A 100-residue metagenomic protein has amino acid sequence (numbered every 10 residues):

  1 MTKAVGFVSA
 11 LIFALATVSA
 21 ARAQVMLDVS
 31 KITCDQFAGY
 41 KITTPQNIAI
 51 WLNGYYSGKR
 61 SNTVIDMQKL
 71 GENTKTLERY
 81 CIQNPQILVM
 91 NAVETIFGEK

Functional and structural regions predicted by a protein language model:
M1-V8: Bacterial N-terminal signal peptides that target proteins for export
V5, T33-Q36, K41: Solvent-exposed, flexible loop/coil residues
S9-A16: Bacterial N-terminal signal peptides
F13, Q24-L27: Short, flexible active-site loop motifs that bind/organize anionic cofactors or intermediates
V18-A23: Sec/Tat signal peptide C-region and signal peptidase I cleavage site
M26-L27, Y40-K100: Compact alpha-helical subdomains of small soluble proteins
S30-D35, Y56: Acidic/histidine-rich, surface-exposed loop or edge segments in extracytoplasmic proteins
